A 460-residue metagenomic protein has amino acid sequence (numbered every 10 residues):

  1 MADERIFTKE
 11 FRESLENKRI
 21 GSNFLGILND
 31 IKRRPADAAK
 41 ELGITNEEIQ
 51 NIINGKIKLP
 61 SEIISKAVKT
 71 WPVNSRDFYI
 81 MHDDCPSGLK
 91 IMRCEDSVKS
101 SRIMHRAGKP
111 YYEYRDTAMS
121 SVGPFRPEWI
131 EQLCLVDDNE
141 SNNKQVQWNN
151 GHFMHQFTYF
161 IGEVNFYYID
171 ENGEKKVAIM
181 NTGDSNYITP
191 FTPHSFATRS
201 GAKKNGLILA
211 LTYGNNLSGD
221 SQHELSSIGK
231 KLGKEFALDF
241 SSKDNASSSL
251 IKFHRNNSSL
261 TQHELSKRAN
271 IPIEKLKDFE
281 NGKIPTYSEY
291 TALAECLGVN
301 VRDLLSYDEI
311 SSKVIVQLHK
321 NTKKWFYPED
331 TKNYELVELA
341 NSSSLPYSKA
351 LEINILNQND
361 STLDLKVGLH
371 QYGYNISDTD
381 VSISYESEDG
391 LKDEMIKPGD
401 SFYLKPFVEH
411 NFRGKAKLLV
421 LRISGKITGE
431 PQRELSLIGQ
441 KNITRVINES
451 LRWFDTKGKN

Functional and structural regions predicted by a protein language model:
M1-R33, K234-S258: A short, Lys/Arg-rich alpha-helix, primarily the initiator
D30-N51, S258-K277: Short alpha-helical DNA-recognition segment
Q50-N51, S61, S65, Y79 (+4 more regions): Key DNA-contacting residues within the recognition helix of helix-turn-helix
G55-T70, G282-E295: Short, basic-rich loop-to-helix N-cap that marks the start of a DNA-contacting helix
V73-V136, S226-S227, F240-D244, Y290-I355 (+2 more regions): A short, N-terminal "cap"/entry segment at the start of jelly-roll beta-barrel domains of the cupin/DSBH fold
T117, D170-T192, S384-V408: Short acidic-glycine-tyrosine-enriched beta hairpin
P127-E131, S185-Y187, S200-E224, Y347-N354 (+3 more regions): A short hydrophobic beta-strand segment most commonly corresponding to one strand of the jelly-roll/cupin
E131-L135, W148-D170, L211, I353-N357 (+1 more regions): Short, conserved beta-strand element in jelly-roll/cupin
